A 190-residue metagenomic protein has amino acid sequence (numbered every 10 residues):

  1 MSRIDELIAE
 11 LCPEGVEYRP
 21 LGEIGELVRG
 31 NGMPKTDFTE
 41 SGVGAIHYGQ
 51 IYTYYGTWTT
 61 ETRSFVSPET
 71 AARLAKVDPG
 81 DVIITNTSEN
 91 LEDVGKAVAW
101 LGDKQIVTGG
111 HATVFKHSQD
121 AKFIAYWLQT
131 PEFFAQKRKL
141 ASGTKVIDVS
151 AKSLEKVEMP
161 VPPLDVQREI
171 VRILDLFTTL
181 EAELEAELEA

Functional and structural regions predicted by a protein language model:
M1-L11, V82: Accessory (non-catalytic) regions of SAM-dependent nucleic-acid methyltransferases and partner specificity/recognition
L7-N31, A190: Non-catalytic DNA-recognition/assembly elements of restriction-modification systems
E10, G32-M33, T70-A71, L101 (+1 more regions): Short, solvent-exposed loop/turn positions at domain surfaces that link secondary-structure elements or cap domain
G15-E17, E155-E189: Amphipathic alpha-helical segments
G22-K35, G49-D81: Sequence-specific dsDNA recognition surfaces
H47, E69-P131: A short beta-sheet element
K104-I106, E187-A190: Short amphipathic alpha-helical linker/capping segments at the junctions of internal repeats and modular domains
Q105-H111, S142-P162: A short glycine-rich beta-alpha junction/loop motif
